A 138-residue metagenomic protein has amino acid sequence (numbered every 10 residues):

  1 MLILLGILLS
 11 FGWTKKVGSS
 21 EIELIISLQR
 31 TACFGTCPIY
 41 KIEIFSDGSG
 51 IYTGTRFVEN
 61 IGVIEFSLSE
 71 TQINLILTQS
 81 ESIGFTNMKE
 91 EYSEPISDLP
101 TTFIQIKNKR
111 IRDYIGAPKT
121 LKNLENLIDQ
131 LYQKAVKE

Functional and structural regions predicted by a protein language model:
L2-S10: Bacterial N-terminal signal peptides
F11-F34, V58, G62-F66, Q72-N74 (+1 more regions): Short, well-ordered, aromatic-rich surface patches in folded extracellular/luminal domains
C37: An acidic/histidine-cluster motif and surrounding catalytic segment that typifies divalent-metal-assisted enzyme active
G48-S49, R110: Structural motif
S49-F57: N-terminal glycine/threonine-rich, aromatic-flanked beta-hairpin/loop signature
